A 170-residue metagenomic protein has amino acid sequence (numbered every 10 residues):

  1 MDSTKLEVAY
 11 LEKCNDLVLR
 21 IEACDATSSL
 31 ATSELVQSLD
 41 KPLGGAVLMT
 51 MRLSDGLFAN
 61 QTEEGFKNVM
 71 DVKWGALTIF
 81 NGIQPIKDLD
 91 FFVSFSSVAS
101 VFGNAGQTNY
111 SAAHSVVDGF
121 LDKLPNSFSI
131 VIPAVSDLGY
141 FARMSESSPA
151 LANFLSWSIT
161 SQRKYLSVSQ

Functional and structural regions predicted by a protein language model:
M1-Q170: 4′-phosphopantetheine-dependent carrier domains
